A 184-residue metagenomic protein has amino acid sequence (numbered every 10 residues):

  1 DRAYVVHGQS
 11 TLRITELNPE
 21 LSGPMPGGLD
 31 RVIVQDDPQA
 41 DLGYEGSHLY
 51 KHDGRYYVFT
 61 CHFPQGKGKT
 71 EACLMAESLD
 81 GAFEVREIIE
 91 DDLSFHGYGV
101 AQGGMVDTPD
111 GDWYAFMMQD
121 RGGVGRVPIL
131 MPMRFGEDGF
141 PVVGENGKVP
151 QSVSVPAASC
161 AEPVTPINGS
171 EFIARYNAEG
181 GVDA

Functional and structural regions predicted by a protein language model:
D1-A184: Carbohydrate-active catalytic/glycan-binding domains of CAZyme proteins, especially the secreted or lumenal ectodomains
